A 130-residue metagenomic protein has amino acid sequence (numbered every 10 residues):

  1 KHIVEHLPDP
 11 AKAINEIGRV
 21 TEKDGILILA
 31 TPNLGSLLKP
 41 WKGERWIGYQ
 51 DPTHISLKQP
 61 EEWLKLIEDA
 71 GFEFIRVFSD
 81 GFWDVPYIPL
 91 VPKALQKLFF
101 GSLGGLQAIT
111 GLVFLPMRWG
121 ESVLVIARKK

Functional and structural regions predicted by a protein language model:
K1-P8: A short SAM/SAH-binding and catalytic strip from SAM-dependent methyltransferases
P8-E22, I26-R128: S-adenosyl-L-methionine-dependent methyltransferase catalytic module, highlighting the catalytic core
